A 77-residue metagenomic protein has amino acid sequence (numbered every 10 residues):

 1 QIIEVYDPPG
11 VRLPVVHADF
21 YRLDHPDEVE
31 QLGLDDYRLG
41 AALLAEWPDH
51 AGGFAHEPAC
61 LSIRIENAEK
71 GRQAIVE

Functional and structural regions predicted by a protein language model:
Q1-H25, Q31-L32, A55-L61: Nucleotide and nucleotide-moiety/phosphate-recognizing core
H25-E30, D35-E77: Short phosphate-coordinating micro-motif centered on Lys-Gly-acidic
